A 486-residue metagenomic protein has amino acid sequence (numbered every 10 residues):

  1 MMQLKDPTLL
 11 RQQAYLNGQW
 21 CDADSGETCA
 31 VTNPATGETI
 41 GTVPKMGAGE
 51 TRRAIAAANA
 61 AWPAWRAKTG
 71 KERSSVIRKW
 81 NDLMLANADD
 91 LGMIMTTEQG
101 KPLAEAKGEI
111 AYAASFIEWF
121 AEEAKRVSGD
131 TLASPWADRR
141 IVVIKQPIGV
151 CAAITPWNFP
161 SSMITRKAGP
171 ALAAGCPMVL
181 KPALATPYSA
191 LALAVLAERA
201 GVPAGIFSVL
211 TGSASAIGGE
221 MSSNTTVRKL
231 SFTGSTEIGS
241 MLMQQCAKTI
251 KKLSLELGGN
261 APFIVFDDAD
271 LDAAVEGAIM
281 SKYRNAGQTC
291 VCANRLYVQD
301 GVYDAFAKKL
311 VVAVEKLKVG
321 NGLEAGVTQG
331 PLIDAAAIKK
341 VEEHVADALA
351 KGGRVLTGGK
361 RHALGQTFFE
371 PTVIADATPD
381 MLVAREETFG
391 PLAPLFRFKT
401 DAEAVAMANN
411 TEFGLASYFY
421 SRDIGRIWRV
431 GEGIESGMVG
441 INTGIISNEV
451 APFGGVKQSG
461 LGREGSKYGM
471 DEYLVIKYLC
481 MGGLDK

Functional and structural regions predicted by a protein language model:
M1-A35: Hydrophobic face of amphipathic alpha-helices that form TPR/SEL1-like repeat modules and related alpha-solenoid
G37, R73, M95, I117 (+9 more regions): Residue-level signal for inorganic ion chemistry
E38-T42, V227, I264, K318-V319 (+4 more regions): Conserved C-terminal structural/oligomerization subdomain of aldehyde/semialdehyde dehydrogenase
E38-V127, D138: Glycine-rich loop-to-alpha-helix module at the N-terminal edge of alpha/beta enzyme cores
T39-M46, A61-A67, A153, F263-F266 (+5 more regions): Short, well-ordered beta-strand elements within core beta-sheets of diverse protein domains
W62, R66, N81-A88, G92 (+19 more regions): Structural signal for hydrophobic packing residues in well-ordered secondary-structure cores of soluble enzyme domains
G129-A273, F398: Rossmann-like NAD(P) dinucleotide-binding subdomain of oxidoreductase/dehydrogenase enzymes
E237-T378, I441: ALDH superfamily catalytic-core signature
